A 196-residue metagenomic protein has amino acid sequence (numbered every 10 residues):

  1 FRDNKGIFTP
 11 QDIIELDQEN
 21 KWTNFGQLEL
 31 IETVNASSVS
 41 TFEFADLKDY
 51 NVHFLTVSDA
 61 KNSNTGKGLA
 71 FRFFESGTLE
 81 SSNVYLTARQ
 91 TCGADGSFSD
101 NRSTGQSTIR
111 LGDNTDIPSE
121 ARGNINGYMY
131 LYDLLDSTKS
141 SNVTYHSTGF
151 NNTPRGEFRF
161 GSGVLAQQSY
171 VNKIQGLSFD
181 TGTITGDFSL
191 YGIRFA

Functional and structural regions predicted by a protein language model:
F1-A196: Surface-exposed molecular-recognition determinants
